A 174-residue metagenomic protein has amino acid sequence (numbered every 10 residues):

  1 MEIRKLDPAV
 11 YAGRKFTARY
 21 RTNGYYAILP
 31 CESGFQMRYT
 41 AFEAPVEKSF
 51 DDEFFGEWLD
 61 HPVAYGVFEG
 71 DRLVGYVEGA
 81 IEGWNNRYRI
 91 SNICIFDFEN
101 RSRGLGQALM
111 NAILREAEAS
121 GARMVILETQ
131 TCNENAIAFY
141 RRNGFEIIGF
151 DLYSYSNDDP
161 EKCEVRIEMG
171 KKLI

Functional and structural regions predicted by a protein language model:
M1-E2: Extreme N-terminal starter segment of soluble prokaryotic enzymes
K5-E99, M110-A112, E116, K172-I174: Acetyl-CoA-dependent GNAT
L6-D7, G121-L127: Short, charged low-complexity linear motifs
P30-E32, A108, T131, D158: Residue-level signal for alpha-helical context at structural boundaries
R72, F96-N111, R115-S120, T131-A138 (+1 more regions): Conserved glycine-rich acetyl-CoA-binding loop
Y88-S91, A108, G144, D158-P160: Residue-level signature of transmembrane alpha-helix interfaces in integral membrane proteins
R123, Q130-I137, R142-E146, F150-I174: C-terminal "cap" of GNAT-fold acetyltransferases
